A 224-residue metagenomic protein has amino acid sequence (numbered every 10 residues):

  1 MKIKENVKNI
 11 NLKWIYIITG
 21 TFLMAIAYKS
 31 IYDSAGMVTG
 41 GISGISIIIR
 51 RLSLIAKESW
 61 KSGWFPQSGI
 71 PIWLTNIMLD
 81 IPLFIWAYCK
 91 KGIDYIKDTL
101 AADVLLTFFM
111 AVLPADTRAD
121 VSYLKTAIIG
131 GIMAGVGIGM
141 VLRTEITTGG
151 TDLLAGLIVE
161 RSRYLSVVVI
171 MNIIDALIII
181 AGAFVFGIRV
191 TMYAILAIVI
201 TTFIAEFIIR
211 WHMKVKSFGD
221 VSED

Functional and structural regions predicted by a protein language model:
K2-E223: Core subunits and conserved enzymes of cellular information-processing and envelope-translocation systems across
